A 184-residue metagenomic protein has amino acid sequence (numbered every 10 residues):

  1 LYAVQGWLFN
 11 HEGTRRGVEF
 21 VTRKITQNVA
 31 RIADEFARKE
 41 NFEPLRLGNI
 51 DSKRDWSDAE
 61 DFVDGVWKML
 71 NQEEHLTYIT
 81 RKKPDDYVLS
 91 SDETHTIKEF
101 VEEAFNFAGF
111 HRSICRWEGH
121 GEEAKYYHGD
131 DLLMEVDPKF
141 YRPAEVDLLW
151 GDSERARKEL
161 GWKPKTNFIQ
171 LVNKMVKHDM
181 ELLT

Functional and structural regions predicted by a protein language model:
L1-A3: A glycine-centered loop/beta-turn motif at secondary-structure junctions
Q5-W7: Conserved beta-strand scaffold in the Rossmann-like NAD(H)/NADP(H)-binding core of dehydrogenases/reductases
H11-R15: Conserved catalytic-site region of short-chain dehydrogenase/reductase
R16-T184: C-terminal substrate-binding subdomain of Rossmann-fold SDR/epimerase-dehydratase oxidoreductases
